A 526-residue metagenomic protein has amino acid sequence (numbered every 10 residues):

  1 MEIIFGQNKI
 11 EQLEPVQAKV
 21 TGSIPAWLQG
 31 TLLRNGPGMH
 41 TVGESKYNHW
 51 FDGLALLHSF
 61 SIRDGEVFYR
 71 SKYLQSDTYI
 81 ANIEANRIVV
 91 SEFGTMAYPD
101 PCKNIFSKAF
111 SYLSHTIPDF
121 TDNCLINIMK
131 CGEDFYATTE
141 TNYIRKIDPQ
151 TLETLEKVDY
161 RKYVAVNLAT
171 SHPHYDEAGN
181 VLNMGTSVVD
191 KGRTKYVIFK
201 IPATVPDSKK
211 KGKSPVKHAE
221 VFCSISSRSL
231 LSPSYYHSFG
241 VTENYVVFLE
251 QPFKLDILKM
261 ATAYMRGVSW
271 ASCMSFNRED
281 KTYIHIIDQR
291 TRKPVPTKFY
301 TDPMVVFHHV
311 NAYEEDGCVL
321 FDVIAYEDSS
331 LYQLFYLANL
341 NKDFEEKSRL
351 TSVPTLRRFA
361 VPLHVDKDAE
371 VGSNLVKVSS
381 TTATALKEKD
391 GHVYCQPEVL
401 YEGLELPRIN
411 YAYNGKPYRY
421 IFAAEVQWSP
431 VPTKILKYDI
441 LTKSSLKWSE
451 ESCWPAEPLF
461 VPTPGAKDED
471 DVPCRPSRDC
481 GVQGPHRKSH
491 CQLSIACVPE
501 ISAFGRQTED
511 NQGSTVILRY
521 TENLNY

Functional and structural regions predicted by a protein language model:
M1-Y526: Beta-propeller domains
